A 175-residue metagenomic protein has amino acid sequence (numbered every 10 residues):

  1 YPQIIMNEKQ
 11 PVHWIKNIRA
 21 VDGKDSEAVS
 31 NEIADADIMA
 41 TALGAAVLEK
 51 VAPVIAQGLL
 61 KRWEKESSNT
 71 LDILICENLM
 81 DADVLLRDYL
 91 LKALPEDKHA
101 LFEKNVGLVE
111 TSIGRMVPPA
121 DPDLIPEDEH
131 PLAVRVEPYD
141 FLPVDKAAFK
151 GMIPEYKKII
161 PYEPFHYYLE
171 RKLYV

Functional and structural regions predicted by a protein language model:
Y1-V175: Substrate/ligand-engaging "lid" and interaction regions
